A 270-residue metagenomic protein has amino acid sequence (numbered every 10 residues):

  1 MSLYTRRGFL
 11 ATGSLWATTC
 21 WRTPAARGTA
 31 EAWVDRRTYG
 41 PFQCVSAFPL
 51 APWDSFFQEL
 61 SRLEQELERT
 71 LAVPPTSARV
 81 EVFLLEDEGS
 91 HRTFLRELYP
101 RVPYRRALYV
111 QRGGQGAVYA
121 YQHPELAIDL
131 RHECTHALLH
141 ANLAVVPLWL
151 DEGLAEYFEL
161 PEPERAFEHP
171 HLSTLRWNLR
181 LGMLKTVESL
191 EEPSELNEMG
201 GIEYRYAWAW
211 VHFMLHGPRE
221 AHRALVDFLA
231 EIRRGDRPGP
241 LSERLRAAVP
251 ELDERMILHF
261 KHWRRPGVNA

Functional and structural regions predicted by a protein language model:
M1-T5, T23, R27, N269-A270: Short, low-complexity, intrinsically disordered N-terminal peptides in bacterial proteins
M1-W16: N-terminal secretory signal peptides and thylakoid transit peptides that target proteins across membranes
W16-A32: Bacterial Sec-dependent signal peptides at the C-terminal "C-region" and cleavage site
T29, L138, R219-A221: Soluble, non-membrane globular domain cores that form compact, hydrophobic packing and curved binding surfaces
E31-P147, G235-L241: Juxtacatalytic substrate-recognition/specificity segment
E97-Y121, N142-A270: Acidic/His/Gly-enriched intrinsically disordered linker/tail segments that often contain short helix/coil "MoRF-like"
